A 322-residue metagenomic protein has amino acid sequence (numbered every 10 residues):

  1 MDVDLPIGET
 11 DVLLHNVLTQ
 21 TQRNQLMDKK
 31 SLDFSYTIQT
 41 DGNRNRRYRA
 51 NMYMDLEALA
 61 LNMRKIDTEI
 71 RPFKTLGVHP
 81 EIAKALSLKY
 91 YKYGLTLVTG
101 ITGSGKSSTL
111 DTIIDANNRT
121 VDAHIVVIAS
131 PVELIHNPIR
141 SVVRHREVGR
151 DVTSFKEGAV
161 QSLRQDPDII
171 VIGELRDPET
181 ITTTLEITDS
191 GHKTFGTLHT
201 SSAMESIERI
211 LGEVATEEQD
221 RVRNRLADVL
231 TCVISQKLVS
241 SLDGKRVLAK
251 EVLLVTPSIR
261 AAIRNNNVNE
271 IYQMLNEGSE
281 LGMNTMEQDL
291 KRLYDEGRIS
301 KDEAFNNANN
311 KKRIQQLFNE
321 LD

Functional and structural regions predicted by a protein language model:
M1-D322: Short, flexible helix-loop junctions that flank or precede catalytic/ligand sites
